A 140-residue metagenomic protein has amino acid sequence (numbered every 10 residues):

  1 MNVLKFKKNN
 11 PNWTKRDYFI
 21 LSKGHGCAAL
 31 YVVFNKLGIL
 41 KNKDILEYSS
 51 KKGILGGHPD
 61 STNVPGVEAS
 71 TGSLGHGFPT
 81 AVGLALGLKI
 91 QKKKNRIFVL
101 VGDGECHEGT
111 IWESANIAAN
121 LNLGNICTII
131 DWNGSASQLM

Functional and structural regions predicted by a protein language model:
M1-N120: Cofactor-binding active-site loop characterized by glycine-rich and histidine/acidic residues
N120-M140: A short, conserved beta-to-alpha structural element at the edge of catalytic cores that scaffolds binding
